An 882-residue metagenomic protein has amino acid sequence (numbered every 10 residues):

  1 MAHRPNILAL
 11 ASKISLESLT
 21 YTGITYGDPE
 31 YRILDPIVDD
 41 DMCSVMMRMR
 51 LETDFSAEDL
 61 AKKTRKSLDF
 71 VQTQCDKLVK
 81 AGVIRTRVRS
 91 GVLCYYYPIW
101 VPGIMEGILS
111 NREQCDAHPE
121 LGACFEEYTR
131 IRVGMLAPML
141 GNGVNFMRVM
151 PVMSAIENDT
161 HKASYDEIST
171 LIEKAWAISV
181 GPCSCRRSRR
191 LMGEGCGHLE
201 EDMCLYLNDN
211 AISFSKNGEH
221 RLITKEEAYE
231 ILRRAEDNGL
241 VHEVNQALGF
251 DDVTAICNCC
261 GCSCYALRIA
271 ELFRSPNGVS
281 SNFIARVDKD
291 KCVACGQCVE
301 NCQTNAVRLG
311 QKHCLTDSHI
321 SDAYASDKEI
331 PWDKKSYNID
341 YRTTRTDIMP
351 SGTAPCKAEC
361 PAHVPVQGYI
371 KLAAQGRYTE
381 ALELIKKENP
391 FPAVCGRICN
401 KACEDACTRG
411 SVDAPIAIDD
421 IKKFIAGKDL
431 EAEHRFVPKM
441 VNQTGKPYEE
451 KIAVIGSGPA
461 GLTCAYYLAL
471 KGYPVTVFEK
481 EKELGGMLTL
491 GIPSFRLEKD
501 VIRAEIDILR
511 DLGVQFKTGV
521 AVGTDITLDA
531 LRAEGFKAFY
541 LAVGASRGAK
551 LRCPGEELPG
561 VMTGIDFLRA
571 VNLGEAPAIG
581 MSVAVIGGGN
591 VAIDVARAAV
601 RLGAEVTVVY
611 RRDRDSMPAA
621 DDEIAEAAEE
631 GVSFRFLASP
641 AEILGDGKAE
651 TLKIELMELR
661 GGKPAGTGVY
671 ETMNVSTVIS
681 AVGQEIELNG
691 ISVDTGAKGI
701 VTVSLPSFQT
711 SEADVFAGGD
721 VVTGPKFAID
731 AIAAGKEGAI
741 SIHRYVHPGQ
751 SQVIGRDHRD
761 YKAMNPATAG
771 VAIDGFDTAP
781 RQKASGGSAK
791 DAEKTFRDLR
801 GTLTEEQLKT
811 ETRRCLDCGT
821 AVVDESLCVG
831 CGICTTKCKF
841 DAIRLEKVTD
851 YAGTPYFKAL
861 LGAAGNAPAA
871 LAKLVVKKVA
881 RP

Functional and structural regions predicted by a protein language model:
P36, K66, E243-I256, L272-N301 (+14 more regions): Ferredoxin-like iron-sulfur electron-transfer modules
R50, D54, A61-K63, A81-R87 (+8 more regions): Iron-sulfur cluster-binding cysteine motifs and their immediate structural context in ferredoxin-like electron-transfer
V92-I131, G865-N866, K873: Short, amphipathic alpha-helical interaction segments positioned at domain boundaries
T304-P355, I370, I416-K451, L470 (+8 more regions): Flanking helices and flexible, charged tails adjoining ferredoxin-like Fe-S electron-transfer domains in multi-subunit
V364-A374, P415-D419, V454-V522, A549-R552 (+5 more regions): Beta1-alpha1 glycine-rich phosphate/pyrophosphate-binding loop at the start of Rossmann-like nucleotide-binding domains
I425-K446, A504-T524, G548-L602, G696-A713: Glycine-rich dinucleotide-binding loop and its adjacent helix/turn
E557-S582, G647, G661-F727, I732 (+1 more regions): FAD-site-proximal beta/loop scaffold in flavoenzymes
V595-Y610, I729-I754: Internal hydrophobic alpha-helix adjacent to the cofactor/substrate pocket in enzyme cavities
